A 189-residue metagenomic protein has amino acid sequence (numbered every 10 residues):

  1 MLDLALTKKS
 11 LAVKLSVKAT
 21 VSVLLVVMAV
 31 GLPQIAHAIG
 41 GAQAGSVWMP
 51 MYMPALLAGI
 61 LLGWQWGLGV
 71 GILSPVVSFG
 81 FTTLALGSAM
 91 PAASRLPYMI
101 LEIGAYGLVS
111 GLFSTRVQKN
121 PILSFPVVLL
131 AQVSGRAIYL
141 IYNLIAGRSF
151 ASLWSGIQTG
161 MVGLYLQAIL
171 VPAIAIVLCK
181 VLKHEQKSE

Functional and structural regions predicted by a protein language model:
M1-L11, P121, S149-L153: Juxtamembrane loop-helix boundary motifs flanking transmembrane segments in multi-pass membrane proteins
L2-W66: Hydrophobic transmembrane alpha-helices
V26-V30, S74-V76, Q132, R136: Residue-level recognition of pore/gate-forming positions within transmembrane alpha-helices of multi-pass
H37-G45, T83-I100, L112-E189: Membrane-embedded alpha-helical hairpins and interfacial helices in multi-pass inner-membrane proteins
Y52-L56, M99-G107, L164, A168: Alpha-helical transmembrane segments of multi-pass membrane proteins
L62-W66, V77-T82: Interfacial segments of multi-pass membrane proteins
L68-L73, P126: Hydrophobic alpha-helical membrane segments of integral membrane proteins
V70, V109, L170: Active-site-flanking alpha-helical
